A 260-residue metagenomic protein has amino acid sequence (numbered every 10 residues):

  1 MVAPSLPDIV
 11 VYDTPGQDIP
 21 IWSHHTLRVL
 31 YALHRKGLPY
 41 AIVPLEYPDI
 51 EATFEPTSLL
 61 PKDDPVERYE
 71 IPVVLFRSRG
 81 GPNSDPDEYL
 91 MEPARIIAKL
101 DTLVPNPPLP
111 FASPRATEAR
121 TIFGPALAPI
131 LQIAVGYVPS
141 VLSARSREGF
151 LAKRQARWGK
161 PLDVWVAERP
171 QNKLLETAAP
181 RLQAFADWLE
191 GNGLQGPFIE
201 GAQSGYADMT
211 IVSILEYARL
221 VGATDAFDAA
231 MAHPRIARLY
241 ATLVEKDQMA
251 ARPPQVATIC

Functional and structural regions predicted by a protein language model:
M1-V10, E245-C260: Eukaryotic N-terminal targeting leaders
V2-A152: GST-like domain detector, emphasizing the conserved glutathione-binding G-site in the N-terminal thioredoxin-like
R28, A32-R35, K99, T177-W188 (+1 more regions): Amphipathic alpha-helical segments that form well-ordered structural scaffolds and often line/cohere around active
V43-P48, I199-S204, P253-T258: Acidic carboxylate-rich catalytic motifs and surrounding loops in phosphoryl-/glycosyl-chemistry enzymes
T121-I236: GST-like fold's C-terminal all-alpha helical module
R235-V244: Intrinsically disordered, low-complexity polar regions and short flexible loop motifs
